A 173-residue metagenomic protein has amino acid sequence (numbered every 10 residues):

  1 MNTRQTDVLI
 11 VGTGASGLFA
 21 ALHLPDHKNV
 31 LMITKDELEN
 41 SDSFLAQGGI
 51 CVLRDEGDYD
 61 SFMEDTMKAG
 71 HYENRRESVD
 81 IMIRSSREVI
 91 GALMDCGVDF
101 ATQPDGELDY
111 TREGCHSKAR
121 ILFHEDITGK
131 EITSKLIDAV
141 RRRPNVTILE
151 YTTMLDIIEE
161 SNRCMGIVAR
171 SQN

Functional and structural regions predicted by a protein language model:
T3-T6, N173: Core beta-strand elements of the Rossmann-like FAD/NAD(P) dinucleotide-binding domain in flavoenzyme oxidoreductases
V8-M32: N-terminal Rossmann-like FAD-binding beta1-loop-alpha1 element of flavoenzymes
K35-M165, A169-S171: Conserved N-terminal/central alpha/beta ligand/cofactor-binding core
